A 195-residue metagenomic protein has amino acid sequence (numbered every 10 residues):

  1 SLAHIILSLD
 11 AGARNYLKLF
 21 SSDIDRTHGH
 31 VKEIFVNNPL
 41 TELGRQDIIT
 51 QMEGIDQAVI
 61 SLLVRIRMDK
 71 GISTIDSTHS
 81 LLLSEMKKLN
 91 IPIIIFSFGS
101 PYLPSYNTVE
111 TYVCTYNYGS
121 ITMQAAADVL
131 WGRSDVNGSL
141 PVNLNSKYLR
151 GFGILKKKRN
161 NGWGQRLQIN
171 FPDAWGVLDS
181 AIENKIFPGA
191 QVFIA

Functional and structural regions predicted by a protein language model:
S1-R166: C-terminal non-catalytic regions of proteins with extracellular/luminal or membrane-system context
F171-D179: Short amphipathic alpha-helical segments
D179-A195: A short, well-structured edge-of-sheet supersecondary motif
